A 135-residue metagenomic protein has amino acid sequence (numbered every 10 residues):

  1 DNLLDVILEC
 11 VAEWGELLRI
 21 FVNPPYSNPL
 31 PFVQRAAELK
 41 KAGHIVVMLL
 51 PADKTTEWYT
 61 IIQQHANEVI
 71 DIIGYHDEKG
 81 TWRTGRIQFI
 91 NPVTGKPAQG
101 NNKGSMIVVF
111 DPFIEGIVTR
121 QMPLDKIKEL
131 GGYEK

Functional and structural regions predicted by a protein language model:
D1-K135: Class I S-adenosyl-L-methionine-dependent methyltransferase catalytic core
